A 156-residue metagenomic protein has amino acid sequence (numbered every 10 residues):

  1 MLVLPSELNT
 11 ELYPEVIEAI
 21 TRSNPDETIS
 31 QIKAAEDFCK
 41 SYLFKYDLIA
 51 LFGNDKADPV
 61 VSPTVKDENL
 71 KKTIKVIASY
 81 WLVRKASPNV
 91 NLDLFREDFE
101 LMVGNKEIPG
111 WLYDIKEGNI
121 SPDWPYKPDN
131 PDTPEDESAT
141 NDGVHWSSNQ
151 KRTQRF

Functional and structural regions predicted by a protein language model:
M1-E68, E135-F156: Conserved short "hinge" loops at termini or chain/domain junctions
L4, N24, Q31, A35 (+3 more regions): Alpha-helical structural motif
L12, C39-Y42, I77, W81-A86: Generic structural signal for hydrophobic core residues of well-folded globular domains
S62-L70, A86-D93: Short acidic, glycine/proline-enriched loop segments that cap or flank alpha-helices
E68-Y80: Elongated alpha-helical scaffolds
Y80-F156: Short loop/turn elements at secondary-structure junctions
